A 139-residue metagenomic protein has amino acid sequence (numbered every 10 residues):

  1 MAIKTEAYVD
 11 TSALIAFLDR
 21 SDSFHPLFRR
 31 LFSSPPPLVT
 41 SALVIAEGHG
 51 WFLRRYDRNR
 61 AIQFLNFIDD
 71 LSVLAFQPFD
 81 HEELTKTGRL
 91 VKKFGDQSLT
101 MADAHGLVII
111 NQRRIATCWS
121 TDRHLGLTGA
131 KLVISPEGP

Functional and structural regions predicted by a protein language model:
M1-K4, L107, Q112-P139: Acidic, PIN/NYN-like endoribonuclease modules and their adjacent C-terminal/linker elements
M1-T40, L53-N66, P136-P139: Short, well-structured N-terminal submotif of metal-dependent ribonuclease cores
A2-I3, L74-C118: Active-site neighborhoods of divalent-metal-dependent phosphate/nucleic-acid chemistry enzymes
L14-I15, I45, L125-G126: A generic structural signal for short hydrophobic patches within well-formed alpha-helices
S34-P35, L71, Q97, T128: Structured helix-beta-strand junction loops
P37, V73-A75, K131-L132: Conserved beta-strand segments of alpha/beta enzyme cores
A42-L43, D103, D122-R123: Short secondary-structure boundary segments
